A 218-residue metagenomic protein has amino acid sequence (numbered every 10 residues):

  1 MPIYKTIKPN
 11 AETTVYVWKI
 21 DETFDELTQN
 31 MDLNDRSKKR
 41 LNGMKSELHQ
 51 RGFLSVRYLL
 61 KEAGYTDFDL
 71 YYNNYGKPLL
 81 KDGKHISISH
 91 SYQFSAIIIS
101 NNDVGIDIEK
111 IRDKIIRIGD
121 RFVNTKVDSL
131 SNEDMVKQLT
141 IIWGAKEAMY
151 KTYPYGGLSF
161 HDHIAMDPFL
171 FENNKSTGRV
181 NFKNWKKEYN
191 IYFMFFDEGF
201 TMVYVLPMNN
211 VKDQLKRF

Functional and structural regions predicted by a protein language model:
M1-F218: Core catalytic alpha/beta fold that binds nucleotide/phospho-ligands
